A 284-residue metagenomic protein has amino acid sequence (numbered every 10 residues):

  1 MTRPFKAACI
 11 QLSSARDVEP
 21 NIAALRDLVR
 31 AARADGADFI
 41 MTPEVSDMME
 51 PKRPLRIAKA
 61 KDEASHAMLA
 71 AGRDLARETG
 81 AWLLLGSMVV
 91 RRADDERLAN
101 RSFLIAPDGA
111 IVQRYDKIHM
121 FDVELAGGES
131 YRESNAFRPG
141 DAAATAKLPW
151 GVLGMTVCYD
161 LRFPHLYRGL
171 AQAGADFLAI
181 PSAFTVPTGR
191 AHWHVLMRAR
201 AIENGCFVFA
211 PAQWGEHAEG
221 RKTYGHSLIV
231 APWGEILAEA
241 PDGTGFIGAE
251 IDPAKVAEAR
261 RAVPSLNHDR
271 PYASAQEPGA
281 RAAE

Functional and structural regions predicted by a protein language model:
T2-A8: Extreme N-terminal starter segment of soluble prokaryotic enzymes
Q11-R16: Short polar catalytic/cofactor-binding loops
V18, R26-D108, V112-D116, V123 (+1 more regions): Cys-nucleophile CN-hydrolase/nitrilase-fold catalytic domain and related Cys-dependent amidase chemistry that acts on
P20-V29, R162-R168: Short, acidic/polar
E63-L85, V152, C158-I247: CN hydrolase (nitrilase-like) catalytic-core segments centered on the catalytic cysteine and neighboring Lys/Glu
L85-S87, R101-L104, A144-A146, S227-I229 (+1 more regions): Short beta-strand scaffold segments in enzyme catalytic cores
A93-A173, V186-V195, A262-S265: Active-site catalytic loop in hydrolytic enzyme cores
A254-E284: A short C-terminal boundary segment appended to hydrolase-like catalytic domains
